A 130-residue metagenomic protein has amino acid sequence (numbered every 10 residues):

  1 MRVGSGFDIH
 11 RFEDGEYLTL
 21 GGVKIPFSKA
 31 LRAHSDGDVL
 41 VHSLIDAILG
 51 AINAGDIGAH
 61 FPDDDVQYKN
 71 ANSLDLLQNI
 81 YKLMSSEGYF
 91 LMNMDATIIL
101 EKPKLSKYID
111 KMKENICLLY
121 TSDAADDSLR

Functional and structural regions predicted by a protein language model:
M1-M112, L119: RNase III-family endoribonuclease catalytic core
Y120-L129: Conserved small/polar residues in nucleotide/adenosyl-binding loops
